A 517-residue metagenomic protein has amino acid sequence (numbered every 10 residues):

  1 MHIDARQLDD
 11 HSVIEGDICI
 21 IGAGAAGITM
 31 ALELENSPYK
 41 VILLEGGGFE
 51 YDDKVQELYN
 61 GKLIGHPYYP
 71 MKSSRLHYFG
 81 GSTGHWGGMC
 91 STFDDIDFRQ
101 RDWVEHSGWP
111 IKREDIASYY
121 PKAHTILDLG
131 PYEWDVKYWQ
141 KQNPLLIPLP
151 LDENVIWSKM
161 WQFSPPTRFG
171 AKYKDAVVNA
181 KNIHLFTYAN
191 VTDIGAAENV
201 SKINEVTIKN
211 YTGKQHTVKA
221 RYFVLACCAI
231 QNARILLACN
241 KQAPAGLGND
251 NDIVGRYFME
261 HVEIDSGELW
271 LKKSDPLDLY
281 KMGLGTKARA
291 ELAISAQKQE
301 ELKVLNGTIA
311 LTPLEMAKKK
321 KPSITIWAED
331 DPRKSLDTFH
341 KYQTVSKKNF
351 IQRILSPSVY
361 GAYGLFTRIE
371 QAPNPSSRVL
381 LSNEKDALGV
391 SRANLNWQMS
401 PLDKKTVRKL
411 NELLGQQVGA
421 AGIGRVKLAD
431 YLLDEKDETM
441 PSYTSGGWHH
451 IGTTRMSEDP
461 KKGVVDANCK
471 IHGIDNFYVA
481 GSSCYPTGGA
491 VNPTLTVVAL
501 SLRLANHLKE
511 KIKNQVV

Functional and structural regions predicted by a protein language model:
M1-I18, N36-S37, L502, E510-V517: Extreme N-terminal leader/targeting segments of oxidoreductases
G16-L43: N-terminal Rossmann-like FAD-binding beta1-loop-alpha1 element of flavoenzymes
N36, F49-E50, E57-Y59, Y69-K72 (+5 more regions): Glycine-rich loop(s) and the adjacent beta-strand/alpha-helix scaffold that form part
N60-V136, F366, A372-N383, A387: Redox-cofactor-proximal catalytic regions of oxidoreductases
D102-E105, W109-E198, K202-I203, Y443: Conserved redox-cofactor binding core of oxidoreductases
F186-K202, L355-Q371, P375-S376, V390-T487 (+1 more regions): A glycine-rich dinucleotide-binding beta-alpha-beta segment and adjacent secondary-structure elements that constitute
N251-V254, H261-N394, P401, G447-H450 (+2 more regions): FAD cofactor-binding and catalytic pocket of flavoenzymes
T487-L508: A conserved FAD-binding loop/helix module that cradles the flavin
